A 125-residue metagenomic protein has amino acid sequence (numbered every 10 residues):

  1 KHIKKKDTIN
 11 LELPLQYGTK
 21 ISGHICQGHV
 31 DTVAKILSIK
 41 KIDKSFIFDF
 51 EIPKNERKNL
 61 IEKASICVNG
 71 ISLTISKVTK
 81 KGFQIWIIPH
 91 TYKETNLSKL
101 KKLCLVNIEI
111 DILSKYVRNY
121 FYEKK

Functional and structural regions predicted by a protein language model:
K1-K125: Conserved loop->alpha-helix
